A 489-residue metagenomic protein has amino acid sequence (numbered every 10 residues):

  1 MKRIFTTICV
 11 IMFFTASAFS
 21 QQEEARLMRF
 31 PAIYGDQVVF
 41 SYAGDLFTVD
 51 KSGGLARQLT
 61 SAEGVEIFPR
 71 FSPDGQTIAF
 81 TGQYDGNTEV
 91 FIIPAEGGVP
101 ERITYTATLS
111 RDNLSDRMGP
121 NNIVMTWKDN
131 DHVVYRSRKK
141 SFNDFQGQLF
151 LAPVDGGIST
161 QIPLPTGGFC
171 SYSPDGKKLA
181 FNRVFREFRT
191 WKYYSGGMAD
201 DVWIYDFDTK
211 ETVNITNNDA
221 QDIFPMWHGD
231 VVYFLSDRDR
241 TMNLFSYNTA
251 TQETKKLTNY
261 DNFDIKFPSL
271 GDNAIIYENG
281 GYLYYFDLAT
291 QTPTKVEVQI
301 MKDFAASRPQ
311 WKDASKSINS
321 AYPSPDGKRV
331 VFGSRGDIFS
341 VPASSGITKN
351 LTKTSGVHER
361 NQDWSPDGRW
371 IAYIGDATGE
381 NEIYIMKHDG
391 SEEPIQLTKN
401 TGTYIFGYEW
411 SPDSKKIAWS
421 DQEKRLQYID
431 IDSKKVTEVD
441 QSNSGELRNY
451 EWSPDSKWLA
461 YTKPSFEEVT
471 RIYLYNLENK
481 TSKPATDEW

Functional and structural regions predicted by a protein language model:
I4-T15: Sec-dependent N-terminal signal peptides
A18-S20: Boundary at the C-terminal end of the N-terminal hydrophobic targeting segment
E23-K51: Mature N-terminal segment immediately following signal peptide/propeptide cleavage in secreted/periplasmic
A32, R70, T126, S171 (+6 more regions): Conserved beta-strand position repeated across blades of beta-propeller domains
G35-D36, D74-Q76, N130-D131, D175-K177 (+6 more regions): Short coil/turn segments that connect the beta-strands within blades of beta-propeller domains
Y42-F47, S61-E66, A79-F91, A95 (+19 more regions): A flexible loop/linker signature enriched in serine peptidases of the S9 family
K312, S317-P323: Glycine-rich phosphate/pyrophosphate-binding loop and adjacent beta-alpha nucleotide/cofactor-binding cores
